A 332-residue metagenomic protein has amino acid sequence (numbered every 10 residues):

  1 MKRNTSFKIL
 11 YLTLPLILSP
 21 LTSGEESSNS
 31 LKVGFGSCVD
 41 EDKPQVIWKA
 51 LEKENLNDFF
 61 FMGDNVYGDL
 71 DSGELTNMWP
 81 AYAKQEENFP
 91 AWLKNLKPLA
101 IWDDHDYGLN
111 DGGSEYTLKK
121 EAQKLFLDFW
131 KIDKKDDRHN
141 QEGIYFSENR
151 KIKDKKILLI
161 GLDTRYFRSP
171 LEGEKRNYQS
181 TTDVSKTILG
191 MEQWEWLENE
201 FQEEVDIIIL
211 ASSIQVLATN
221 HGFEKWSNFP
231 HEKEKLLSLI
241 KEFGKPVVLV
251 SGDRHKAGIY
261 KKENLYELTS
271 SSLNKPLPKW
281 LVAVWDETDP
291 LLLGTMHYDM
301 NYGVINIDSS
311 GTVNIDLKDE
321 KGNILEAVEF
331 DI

Functional and structural regions predicted by a protein language model:
M1-K2, P20-S28: Basic/polar N-terminal segments that are highly enriched at the extreme N-terminus, encompassing both cleavable
K2-L10: Bacterial N-terminal signal peptides that target proteins for export
I9-S19: Bacterial N-terminal signal peptides
E25-I332: Metal-dependent phosphoester/phosphodiester hydrolase catalytic core
